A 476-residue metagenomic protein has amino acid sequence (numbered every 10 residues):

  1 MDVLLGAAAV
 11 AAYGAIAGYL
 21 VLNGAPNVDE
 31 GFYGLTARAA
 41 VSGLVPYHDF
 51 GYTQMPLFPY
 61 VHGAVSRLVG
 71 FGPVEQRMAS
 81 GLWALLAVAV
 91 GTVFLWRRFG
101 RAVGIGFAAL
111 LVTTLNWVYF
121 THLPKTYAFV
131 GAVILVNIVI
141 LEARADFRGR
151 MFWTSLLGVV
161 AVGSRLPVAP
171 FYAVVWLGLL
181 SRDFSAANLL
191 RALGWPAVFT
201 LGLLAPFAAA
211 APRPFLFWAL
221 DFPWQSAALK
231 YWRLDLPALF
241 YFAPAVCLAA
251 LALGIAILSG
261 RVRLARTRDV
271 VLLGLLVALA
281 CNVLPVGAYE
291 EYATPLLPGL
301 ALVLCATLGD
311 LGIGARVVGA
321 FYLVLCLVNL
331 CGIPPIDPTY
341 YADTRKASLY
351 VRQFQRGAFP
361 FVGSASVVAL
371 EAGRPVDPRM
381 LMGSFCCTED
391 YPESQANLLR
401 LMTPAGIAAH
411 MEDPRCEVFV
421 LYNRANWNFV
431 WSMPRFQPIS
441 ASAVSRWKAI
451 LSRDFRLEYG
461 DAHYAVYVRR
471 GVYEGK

Functional and structural regions predicted by a protein language model:
N27, H122-F129, Y289-E290: Short acidic/glycine- and proline-prone juxtamembrane loop motifs at membrane-interface regions of multi-pass membrane
M78-F99, T113, V136: Transmembrane-helix motifs of polytopic, lipid-linked glycan transferases
L82, V130, P170-F171, L279-I313: Hydrophobic/aromatic-rich transmembrane helices and adjacent perimembrane loops
A89, F242-R268, L272-L279: Hydrophobic, aromatic-rich transmembrane alpha-helices and their immediate juxtamembrane boundary segments
V90, L110, F129-D146, F152-G158 (+1 more regions): Specific aromatic-rich, kink-prone transmembrane helix
A108, L135, R150-L166, Y172-G178 (+3 more regions): Membrane-interface alpha helices of multi-pass inner-membrane proteins
M151, F171-V198, G254-L264, L302 (+1 more regions): Perimembrane helix-loop-helix junctions
P167, L325-G475: Extracytoplasmic
